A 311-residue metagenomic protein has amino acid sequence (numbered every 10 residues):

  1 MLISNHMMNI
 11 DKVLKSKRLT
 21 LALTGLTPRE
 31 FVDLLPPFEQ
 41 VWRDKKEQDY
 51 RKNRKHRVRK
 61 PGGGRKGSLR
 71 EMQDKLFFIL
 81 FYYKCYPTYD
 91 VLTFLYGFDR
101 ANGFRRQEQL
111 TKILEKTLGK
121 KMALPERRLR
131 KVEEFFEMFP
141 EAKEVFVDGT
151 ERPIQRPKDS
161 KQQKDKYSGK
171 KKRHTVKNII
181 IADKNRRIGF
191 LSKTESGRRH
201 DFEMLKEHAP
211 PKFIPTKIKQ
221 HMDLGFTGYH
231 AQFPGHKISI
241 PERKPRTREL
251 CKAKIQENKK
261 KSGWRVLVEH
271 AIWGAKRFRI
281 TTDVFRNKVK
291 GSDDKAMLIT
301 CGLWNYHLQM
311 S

Functional and structural regions predicted by a protein language model:
M1-G67: Charged, often Cys/His-bearing segments associated with DNA-binding zinc-finger transcription factors
T27, E71, L250-A253: Ser/Thr-centered flexible coil motifs
L35, I79-L80, K206: A cross-family signal for key residues in well-ordered alpha-helices that form functional helical elements
P36, Q40-E47, K84-T88, K112 (+1 more regions): Short helix-loop boundary/capping segments at the starts of domains
P61-G67, L76-I79, K131-E134, K177: Short, charged beta->alpha transition segments
E71-C85: Short, amphipathic alpha-helical "recognition" segments used to contact nucleic acids or chromatin
Y89-S311: Short, well-ordered secondary-structure "scaffold" segments embedded in the functional core of diverse domains
